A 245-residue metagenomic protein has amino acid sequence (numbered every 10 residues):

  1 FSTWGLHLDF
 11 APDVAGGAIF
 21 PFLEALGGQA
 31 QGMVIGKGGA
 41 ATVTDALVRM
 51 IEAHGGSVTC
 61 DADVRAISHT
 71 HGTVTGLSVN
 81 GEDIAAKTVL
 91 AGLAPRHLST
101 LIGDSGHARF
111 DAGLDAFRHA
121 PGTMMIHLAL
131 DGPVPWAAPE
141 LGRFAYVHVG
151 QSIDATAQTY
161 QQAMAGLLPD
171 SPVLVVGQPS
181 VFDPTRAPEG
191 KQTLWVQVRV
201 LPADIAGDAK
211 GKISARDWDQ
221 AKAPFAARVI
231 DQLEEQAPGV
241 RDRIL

Functional and structural regions predicted by a protein language model:
F1-H54: Active-site/ligand-binding neighborhood in enzyme catalytic cores
S2, A41-A53, H69, A91 (+4 more regions): A broad, structural surface signal
M50-R65: A conserved beta-strand/loop element that lines the FAD pocket in flavoprotein oxidoreductases
R65-P188: Mid-domain catalytic core of redox enzymes that form a hydrophobic substrate pocket/lid adjacent to a catalytic redox
L174-L245: FAD-dependent oxidoreductase catalytic-site/capping-region signature
